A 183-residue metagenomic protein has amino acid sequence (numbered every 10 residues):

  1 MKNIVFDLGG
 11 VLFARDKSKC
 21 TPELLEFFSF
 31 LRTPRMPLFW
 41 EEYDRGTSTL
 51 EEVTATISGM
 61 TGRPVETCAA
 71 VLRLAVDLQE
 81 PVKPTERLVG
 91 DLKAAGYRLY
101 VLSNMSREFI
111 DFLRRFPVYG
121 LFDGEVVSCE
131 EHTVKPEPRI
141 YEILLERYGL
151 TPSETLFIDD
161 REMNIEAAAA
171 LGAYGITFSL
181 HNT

Functional and structural regions predicted by a protein language model:
M1-P37, E41, R45, G59-R63 (+1 more regions): Active-site neighborhood of HAD-like aspartate-dependent phosphohydrolases
K2, S106-T183: Asp-based, Mg2+/Mn2+-dependent phosphohydrolase catalytic module
V5-D7, A14, Y100-N104, D159: Short beta-strand segments
K19, E23, L38, E52 (+5 more regions): Alpha-helical elements of Rossmann-like donor-binding domains used by nucleotide-donor carbohydrate transfer enzymes
C20-T21, V53-I57, L72-A75, F109 (+1 more regions): Hydrophobic alpha-helical core bundles mediating ligand binding, dimerization, or RNAP-core interactions
P64-C68: Short, charge-rich amphipathic alpha-helical segments embedded in non-transmembrane helical bundles/solenoids
A69-Y100, P138: Short, acidic loop-to-helix structural element flanking the phosphoryl-transfer center in phosphate-processing enzymes
